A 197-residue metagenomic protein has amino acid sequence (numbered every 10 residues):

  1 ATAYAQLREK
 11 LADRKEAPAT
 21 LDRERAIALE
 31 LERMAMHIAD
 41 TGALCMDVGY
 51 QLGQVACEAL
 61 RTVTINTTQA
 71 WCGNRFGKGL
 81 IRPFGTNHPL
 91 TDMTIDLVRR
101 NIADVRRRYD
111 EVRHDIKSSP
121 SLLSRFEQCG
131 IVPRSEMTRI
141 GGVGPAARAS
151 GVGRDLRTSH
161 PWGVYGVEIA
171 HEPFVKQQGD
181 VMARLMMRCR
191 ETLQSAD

Functional and structural regions predicted by a protein language model:
A1-D197: Active-site bordering "gate/hinge" segments that shape substrate access to catalytic or cofactor-binding pockets
